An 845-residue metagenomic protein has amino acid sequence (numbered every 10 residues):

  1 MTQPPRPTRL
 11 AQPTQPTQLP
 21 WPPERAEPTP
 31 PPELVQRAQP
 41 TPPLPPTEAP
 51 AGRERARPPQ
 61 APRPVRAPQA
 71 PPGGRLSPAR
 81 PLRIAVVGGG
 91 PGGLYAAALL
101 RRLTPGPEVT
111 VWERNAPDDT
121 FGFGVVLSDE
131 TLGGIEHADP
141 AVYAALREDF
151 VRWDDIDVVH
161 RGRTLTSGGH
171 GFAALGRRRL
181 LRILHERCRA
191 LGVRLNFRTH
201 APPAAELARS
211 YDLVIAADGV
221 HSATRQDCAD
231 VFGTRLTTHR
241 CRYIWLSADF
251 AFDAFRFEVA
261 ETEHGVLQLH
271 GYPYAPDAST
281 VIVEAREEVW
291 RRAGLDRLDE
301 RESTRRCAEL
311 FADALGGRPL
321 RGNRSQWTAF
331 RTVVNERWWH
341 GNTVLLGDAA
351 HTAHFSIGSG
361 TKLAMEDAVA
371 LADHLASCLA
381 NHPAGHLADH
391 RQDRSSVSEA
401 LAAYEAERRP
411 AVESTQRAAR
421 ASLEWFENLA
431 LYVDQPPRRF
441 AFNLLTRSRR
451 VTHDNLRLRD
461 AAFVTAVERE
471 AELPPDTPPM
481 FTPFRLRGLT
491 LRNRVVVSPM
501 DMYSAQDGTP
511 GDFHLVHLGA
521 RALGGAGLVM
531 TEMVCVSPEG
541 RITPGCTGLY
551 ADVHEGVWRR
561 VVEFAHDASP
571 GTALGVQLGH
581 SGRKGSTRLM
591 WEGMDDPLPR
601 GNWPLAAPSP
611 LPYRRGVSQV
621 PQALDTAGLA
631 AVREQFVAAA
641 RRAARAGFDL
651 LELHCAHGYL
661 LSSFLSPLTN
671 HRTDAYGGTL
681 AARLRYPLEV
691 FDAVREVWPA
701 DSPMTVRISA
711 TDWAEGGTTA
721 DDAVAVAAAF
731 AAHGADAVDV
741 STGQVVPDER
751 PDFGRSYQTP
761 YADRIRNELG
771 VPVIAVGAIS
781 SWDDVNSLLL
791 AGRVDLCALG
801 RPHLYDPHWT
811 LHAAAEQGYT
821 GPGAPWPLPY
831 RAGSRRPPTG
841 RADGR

Functional and structural regions predicted by a protein language model:
M1-R9, L19-W21, L34, P46-I84 (+2 more regions): Extreme N-terminal leader/targeting segments of oxidoreductases
G74-P81, Y143, A376-E472: C-terminal helical "tail/cap" subdomain of flavin- and related membrane-associated enzymes
R75-L82, D129-W245, F463-T465: Conserved N-terminal helical subregion
V86-L99, I215-A216, Q326-A421: Conserved mid-domain beta->alpha element of the FAD-binding
R101-F121: Glycine-rich FAD pyrophosphate-binding loop
A116-G134: Conserved N-terminal glycine-rich FAD pyrophosphate-binding loop of Rossmann-like flavoproteins
R163-H170, G176, L191, D253-V334 (+1 more regions): Conserved FAD/dinucleotide-binding core of flavoprotein oxidoreductases
D460-R845: Flavin-dependent oxidoreductase catalytic cores
